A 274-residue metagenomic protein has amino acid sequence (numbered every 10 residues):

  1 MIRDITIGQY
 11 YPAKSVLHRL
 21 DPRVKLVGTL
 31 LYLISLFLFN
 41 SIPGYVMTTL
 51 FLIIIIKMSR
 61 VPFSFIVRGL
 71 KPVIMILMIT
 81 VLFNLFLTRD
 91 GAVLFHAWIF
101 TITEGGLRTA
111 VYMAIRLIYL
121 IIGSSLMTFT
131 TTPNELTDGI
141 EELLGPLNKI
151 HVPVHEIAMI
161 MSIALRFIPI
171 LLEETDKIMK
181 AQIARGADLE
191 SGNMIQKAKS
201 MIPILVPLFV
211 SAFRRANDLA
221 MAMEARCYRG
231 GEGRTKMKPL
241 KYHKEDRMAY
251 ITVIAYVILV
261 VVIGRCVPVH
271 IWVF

Functional and structural regions predicted by a protein language model:
M1-G44, L50-K57, G145, K149-V152 (+3 more regions): Transmembrane alpha-helix interface motif
K14, F37, R60-F65, A97 (+3 more regions): Membrane-helix interfacial "entry" motifs
K25, F63-I74, D246-Y250: Alpha-helical transmembrane segments and their helix-start/interface "positive-inside/aromatic belt" motifs in integral
L38, I42, V46, M58-F65 (+5 more regions): Membrane-interface elements of multi-pass transporters and channels
F51-V61, I76-I79: Alpha-helical transmembrane segments and their membrane-interface exit regions
F63, V67, K71, R108-Y112 (+1 more regions): Alpha-helical membrane-interface segments at transmembrane helix boundaries
V73-A187: Juxtamembrane/interface alpha-helical elements of multi-pass membrane proteins
